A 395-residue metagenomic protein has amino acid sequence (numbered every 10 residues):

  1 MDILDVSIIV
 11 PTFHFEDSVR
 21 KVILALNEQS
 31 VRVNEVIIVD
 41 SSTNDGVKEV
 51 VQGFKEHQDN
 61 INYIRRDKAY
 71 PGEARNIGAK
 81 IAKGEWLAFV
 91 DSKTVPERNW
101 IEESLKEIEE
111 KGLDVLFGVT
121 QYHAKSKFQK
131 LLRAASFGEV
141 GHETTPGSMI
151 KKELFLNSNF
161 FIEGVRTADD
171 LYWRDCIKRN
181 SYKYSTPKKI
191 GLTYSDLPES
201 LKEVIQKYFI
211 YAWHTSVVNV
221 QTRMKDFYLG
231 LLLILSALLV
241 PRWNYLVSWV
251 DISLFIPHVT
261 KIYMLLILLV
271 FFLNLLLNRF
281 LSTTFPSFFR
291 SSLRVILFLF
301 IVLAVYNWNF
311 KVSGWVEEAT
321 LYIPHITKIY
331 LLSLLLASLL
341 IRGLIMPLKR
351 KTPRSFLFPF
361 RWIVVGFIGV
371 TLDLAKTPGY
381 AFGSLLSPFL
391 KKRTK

Functional and structural regions predicted by a protein language model:
L24-V33: Short, acidic, metal-binding catalytic loop of nucleotide-sugar glycosyltransferases
D40-E49, K68, D91-V95: A conserved acidic beta->alpha catalytic loop
R66-A82: Glycine-rich, basic loop-to-helix element that forms the pyrophosphate-binding segment of sugar-nucleotide handling
L87: Short aromatic/hydrophobic "clamp" motif used to bind/position activated sugar donors
V95-F128, S195-D196: Conserved donor NDP-sugar-binding/catalytic core segment of glycosyltransferases
R133-I150, R166, S200, N219-M224: A recurrent flexible, glycine/aromatic-enriched loop bordering the glycosyltransferase active site that acts as
I162-T167, L171-M224: Catalytic donor/gating beta->alpha subdomain of glycosyltransferases that bind UDP-sugars
L233-P378: Membrane-embedded multi-pass helical conduit in multi-pass membrane proteins, especially envelope-biosynthetic
